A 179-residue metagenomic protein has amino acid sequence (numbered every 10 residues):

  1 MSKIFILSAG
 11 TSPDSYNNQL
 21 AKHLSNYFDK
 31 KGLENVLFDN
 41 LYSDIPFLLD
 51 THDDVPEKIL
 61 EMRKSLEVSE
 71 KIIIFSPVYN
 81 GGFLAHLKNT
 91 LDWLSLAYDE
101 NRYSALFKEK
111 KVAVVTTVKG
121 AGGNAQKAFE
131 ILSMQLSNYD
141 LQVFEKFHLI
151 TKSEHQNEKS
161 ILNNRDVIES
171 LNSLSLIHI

Functional and structural regions predicted by a protein language model:
M1-D99, V143, E158-I177: N-terminal beta1-alpha1-beta2 submodule of the flavodoxin-like/Rossmannoid cofactor-binding fold
S8-G10, T116-V118, S153-E154: Short, histidine-centered active-site or binding-site loop motifs used for metal coordination, general acid-base
Y42-D44, K119, I150: Residue-level detector of flexible, active-site-proximal loop/helix-junction positions within diverse enzyme catalytic
L96-K108: Flexible, gly/pro- and Lys/Arg-enriched active-site loops
F107-H148: Short, glycine-/small-residue-rich phosphate/pyrophosphate-handling segment
H148-K159: Short helix/strand-capping connector loops at secondary-structure junctions
